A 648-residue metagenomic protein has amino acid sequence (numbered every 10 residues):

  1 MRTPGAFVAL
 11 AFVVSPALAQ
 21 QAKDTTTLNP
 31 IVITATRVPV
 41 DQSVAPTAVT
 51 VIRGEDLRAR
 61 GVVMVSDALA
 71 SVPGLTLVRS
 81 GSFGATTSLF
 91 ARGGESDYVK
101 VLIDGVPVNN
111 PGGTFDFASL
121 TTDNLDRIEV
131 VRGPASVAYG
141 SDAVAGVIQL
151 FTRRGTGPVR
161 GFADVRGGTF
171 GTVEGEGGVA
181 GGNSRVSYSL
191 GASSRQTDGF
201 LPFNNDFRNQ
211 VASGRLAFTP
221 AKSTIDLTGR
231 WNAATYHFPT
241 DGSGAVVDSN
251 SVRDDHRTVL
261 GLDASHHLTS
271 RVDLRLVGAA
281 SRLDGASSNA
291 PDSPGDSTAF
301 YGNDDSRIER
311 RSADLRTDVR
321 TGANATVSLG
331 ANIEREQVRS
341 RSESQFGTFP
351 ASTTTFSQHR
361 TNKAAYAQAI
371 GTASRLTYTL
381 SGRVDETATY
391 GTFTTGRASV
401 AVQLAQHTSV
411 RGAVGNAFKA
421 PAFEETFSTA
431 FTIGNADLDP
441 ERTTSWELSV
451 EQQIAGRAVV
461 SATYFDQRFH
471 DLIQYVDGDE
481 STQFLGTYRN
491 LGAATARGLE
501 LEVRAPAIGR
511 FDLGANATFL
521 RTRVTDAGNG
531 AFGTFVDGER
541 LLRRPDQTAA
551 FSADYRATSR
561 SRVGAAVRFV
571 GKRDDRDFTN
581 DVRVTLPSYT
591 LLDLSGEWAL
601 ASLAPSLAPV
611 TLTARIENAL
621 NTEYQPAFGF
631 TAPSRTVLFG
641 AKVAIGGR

Functional and structural regions predicted by a protein language model:
T27-R60, S88, S96-V99: N-terminal periplasmic "start-of-domain" segments of outer-membrane beta-barrel proteins
L57, L69, I128-V130, I148-L150 (+1 more regions): Non-catalytic regulatory/gating segments with a bias toward low-complexity or hydrophobic composition
S66, A70-P107, D126: Extracytoplasmic beta-strand/coil segments of soluble accessory domains associated with Gram-negative outer-membrane
V106-R132: Short acidic/polar hinge/loop motifs at secondary-structure boundaries that mediate gating or recognition
T169-Q196, L201-Y236, S249-A280, T321 (+1 more regions): Transmembrane beta-barrel wall of Gram-negative outer-membrane proteins
A217-T219, L513, R540-R648: Conserved C-terminal beta-signal and adjacent last beta-strands/turns of outer-membrane beta-barrel proteins
G244-H267, S306-R311, Q358-R360, H407-S409 (+3 more regions): Outer-membrane beta-barrel signature, preferentially recognizing the C-terminal barrel domain of Gram-negative
T372-Y378, D466-R468, R489-D577, T611 (+1 more regions): Gram-negative outer-membrane beta-barrel transporters
